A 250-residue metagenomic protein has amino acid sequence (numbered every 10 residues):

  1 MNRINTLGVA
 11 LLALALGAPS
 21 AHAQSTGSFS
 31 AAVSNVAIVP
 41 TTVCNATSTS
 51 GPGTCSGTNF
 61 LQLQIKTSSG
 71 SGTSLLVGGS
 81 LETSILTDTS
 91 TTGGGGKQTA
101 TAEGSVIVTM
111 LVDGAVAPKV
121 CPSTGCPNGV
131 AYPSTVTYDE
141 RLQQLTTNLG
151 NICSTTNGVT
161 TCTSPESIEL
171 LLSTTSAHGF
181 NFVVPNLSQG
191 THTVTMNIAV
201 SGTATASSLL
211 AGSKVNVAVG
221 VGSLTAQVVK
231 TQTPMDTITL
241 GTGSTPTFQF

Functional and structural regions predicted by a protein language model:
M1, P19-H22: Targeting/processing segments of secretory and organellar proteins
M1-V9: Bacterial N-terminal signal peptides that target proteins for export
G8-G17: Bacterial N-terminal signal peptides
H22-F250: Extracellular jelly-roll beta-sandwich "head" domains, especially the C-terminal globular C1q domain
